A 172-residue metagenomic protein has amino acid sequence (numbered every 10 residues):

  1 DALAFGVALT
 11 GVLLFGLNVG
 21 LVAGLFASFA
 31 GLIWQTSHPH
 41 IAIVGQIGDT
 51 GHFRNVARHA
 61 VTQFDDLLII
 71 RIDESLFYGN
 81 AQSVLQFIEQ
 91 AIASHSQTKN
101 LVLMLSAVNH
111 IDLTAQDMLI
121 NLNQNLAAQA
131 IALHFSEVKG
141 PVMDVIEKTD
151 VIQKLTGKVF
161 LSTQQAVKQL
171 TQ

Functional and structural regions predicted by a protein language model:
D1-T149, Q153, Q164: The feature marks cytosolic C-terminal regulatory regions of anion transporters and related permeases
K154-Q169: Short acidic-hydrophobic, aromatic-tinged amphipathic segments that line or gate anion-handling sites
